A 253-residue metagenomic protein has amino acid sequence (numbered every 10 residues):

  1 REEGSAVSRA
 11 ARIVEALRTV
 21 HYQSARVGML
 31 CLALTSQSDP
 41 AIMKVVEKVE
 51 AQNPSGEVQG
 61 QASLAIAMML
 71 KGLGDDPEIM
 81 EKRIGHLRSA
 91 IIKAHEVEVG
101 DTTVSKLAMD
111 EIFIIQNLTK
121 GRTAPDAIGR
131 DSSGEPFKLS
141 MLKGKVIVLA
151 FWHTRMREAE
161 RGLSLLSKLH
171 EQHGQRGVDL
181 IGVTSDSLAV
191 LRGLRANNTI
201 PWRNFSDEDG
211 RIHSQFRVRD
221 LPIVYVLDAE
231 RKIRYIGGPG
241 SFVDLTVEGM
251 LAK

Functional and structural regions predicted by a protein language model:
R1-G4, T35-S36, I66-D75, F113 (+2 more regions): Specific register positions within alpha-helical solenoid repeats of the TPR/Sel1-like families, i.e., one
E2-R9, A16-M29, A33-P40, V49-G60 (+2 more regions): Short solvent-exposed coil/turn linkers within tandem alpha-helical repeat scaffolds
A62, E81-S132, S140-K143, A196: N-proximal helix/coil linker or "cap" segments that precede and/or mark the start of modular domains
K145-I147, W152-M156, S187, D220: Short pre-active-site segment immediately N-terminal to redox-active cysteine/selenocysteine motifs in thiol-based
F151-K168: Conserved redox-active cysteine motifs that mediate thiol-disulfide chemistry, especially di-cysteine Cys-X(1-2)-Cys
R176-V190, I200-G210: Thiol-based oxidoreductase modules, predominantly thioredoxin-like and allied folds used for disulfide exchange
A196-P201, S206-M250: Thiol/disulfide oxidoreductase modules built on the thioredoxin-like
